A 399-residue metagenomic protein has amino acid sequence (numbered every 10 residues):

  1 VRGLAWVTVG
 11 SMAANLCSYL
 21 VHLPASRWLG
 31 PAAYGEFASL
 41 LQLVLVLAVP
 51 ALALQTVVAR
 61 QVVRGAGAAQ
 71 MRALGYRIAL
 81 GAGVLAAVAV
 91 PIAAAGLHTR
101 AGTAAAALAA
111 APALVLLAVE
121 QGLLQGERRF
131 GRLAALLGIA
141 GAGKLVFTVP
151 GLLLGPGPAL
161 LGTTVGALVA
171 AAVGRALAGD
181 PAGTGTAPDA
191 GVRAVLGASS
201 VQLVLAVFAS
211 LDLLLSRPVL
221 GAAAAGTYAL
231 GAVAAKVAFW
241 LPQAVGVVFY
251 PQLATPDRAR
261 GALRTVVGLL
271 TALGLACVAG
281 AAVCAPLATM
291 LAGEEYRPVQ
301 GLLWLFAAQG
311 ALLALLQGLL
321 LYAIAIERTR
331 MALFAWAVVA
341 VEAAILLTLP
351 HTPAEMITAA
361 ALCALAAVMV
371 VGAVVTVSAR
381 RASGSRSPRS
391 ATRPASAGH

Functional and structural regions predicted by a protein language model:
V1, V63, G67-G81, V192 (+1 more regions): Interfacial transmembrane-helix starts/ends
V1-P50, L196-A222: Signature of the first transmembrane helix
P31, A94-A110, V283-A311: Interfacial segments at transmembrane-helix termini and the short loops linking adjacent helices
A32-Q42, A104, A222-V233, Q300-L303: Small-residue hotspots at the loop-to-helix junctions and early N-terminal turns of transmembrane alpha-helices
A48-G67, G231-R258, A325: Helix-loop junctions and terminal segments of transmembrane helices in multi-pass membrane transport/translocation
V62, L114-A135, T255, A308-A335: Membrane-interface junctions at transmembrane-helix termini in multi-pass inner-membrane proteins
A105, G131-L136, A159-T163, V169-A209 (+1 more regions): Interhelical loop/hinge segments that connect adjacent transmembrane helices in multipass membrane
A105-L108, A134-P181, A354-A379: Hydrophobic alpha-helical transmembrane segments
